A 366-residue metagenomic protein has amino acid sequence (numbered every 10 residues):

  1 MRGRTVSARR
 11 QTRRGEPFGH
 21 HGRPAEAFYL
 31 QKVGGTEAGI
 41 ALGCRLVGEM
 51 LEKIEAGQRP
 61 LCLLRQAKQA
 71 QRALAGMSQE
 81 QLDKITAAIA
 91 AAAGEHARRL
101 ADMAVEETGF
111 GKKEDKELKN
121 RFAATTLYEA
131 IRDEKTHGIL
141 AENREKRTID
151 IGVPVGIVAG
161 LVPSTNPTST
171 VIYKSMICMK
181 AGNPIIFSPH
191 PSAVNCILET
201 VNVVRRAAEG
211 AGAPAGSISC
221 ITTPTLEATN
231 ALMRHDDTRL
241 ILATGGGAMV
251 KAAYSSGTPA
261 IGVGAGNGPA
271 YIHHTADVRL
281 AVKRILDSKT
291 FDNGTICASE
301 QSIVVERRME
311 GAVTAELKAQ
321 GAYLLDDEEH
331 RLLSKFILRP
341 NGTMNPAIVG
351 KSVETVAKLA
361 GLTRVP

Functional and structural regions predicted by a protein language model:
R2-E16: Compositionally biased, low-complexity flexible segments
F18, F28-Y29: Aromatic (phenylalanine/tyrosine) cluster motif
V47-I149, I177, A319: N-terminal Rossmann-like NAD(P)+-binding subdomain of aldehyde/semialdehyde dehydrogenases
I54-G57, I172-Y173, V250-P366: ALDH superfamily catalytic-core signature
K68-Q71, A75-S78, I89-A97, A101-A104 (+8 more regions): Structural signal for hydrophobic packing residues in well-ordered secondary-structure cores of soluble enzyme domains
I139-L280: Rossmann-like NAD(P) dinucleotide-binding subdomain of oxidoreductase/dehydrogenase enzymes
